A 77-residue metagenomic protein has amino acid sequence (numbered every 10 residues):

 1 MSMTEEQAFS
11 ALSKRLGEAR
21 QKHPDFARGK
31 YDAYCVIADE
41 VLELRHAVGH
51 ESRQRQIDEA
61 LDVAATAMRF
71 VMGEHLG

Functional and structural regions predicted by a protein language model:
M1-G77: Flexible "arm" and connector segments at domain edges
